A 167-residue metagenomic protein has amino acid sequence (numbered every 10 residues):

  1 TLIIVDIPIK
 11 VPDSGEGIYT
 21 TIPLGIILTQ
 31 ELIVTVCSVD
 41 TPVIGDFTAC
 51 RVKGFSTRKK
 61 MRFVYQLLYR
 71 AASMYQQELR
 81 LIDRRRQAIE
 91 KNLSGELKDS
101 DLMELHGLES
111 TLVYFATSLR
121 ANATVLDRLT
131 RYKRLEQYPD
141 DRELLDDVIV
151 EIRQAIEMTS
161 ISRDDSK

Functional and structural regions predicted by a protein language model:
T1-D140, L144-D147, E151-I161: Peripheral, non-transmembrane regulatory/ligand-interaction domains of membrane transport proteins
I161-K167: Two-component histidine phosphotransfer core
